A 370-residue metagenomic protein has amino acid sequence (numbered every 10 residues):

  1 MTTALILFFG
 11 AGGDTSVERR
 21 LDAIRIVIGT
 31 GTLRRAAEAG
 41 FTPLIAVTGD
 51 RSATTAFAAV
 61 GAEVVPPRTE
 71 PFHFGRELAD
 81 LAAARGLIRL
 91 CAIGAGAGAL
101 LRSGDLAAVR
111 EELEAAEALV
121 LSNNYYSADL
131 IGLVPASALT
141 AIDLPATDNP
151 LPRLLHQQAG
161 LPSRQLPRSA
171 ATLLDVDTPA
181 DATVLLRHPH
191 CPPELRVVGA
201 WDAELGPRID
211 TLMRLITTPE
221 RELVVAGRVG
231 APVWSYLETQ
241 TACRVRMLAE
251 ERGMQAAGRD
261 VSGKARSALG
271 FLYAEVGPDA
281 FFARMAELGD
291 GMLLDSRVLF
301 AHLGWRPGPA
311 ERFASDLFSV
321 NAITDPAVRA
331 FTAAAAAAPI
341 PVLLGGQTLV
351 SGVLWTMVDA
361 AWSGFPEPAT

Functional and structural regions predicted by a protein language model:
M1-T15: N-terminal nucleotide-binding beta1-loop-alpha1 segment
R25-F41: A short, N-terminal amphipathic alpha-helix
V47-A53: Short, polar loop motifs at secondary-structure junctions
T55-L90, A99, V328: Short phosphate-binding loop-to-helix
I93-A95: Catalytic metal- and UDP-sugar-binding loop of GT-A-like glycosyltransferases, i.e., residues flanking the conserved
G98-Y125: Conserved donor-nucleotide/metal-binding helix-loop-beta segment in metal-dependent transferases, i.e., the alpha-helix
E117, L133-Q158: Short, glycine-/small-residue-rich phosphate/pyrophosphate-handling segment
T147-T370: Conserved alpha/beta core of the MobA/IspD/sugar-nucleotide pyrophosphorylase nucleotidyltransferase superfamily
